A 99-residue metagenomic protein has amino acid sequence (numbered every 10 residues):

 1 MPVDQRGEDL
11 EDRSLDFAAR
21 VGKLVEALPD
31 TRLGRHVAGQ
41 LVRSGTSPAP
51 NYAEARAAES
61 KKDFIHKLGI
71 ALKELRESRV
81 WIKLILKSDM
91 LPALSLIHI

Functional and structural regions predicted by a protein language model:
D4-A55: N-terminal first-folded block
F17, G22-L24, E59, A71 (+1 more regions): Residue-level detector of solvent-exposed, low-hydrophobicity positions
N51-L68: Acidic/His metal-coordination segments adjacent to aromatic residues that form catalytic metal sites in metalloenzymes
D63-L91: Mid-chain, well-packed structural core segment of small domains
I97-I99: Conserved small/polar residues in nucleotide/adenosyl-binding loops
